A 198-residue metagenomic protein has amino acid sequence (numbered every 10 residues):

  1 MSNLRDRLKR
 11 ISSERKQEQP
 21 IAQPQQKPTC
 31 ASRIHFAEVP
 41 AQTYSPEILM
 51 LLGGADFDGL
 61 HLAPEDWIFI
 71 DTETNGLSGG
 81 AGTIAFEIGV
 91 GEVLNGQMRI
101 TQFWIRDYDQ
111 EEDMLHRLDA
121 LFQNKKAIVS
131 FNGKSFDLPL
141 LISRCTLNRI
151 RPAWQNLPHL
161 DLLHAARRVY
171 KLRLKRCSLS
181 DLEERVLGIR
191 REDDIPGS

Functional and structural regions predicted by a protein language model:
M1-P64: N-terminal accessory regions of nucleic-acid-interacting proteins
N3-R7, E47, R117, S178-L182 (+1 more regions): Exposed alpha-helical structural elements
P40-I70, C145-H164: Short, charged N-terminal helix-start/capping segments
A55-N124: Conserved RNase H-like, two-metal-ion catalytic cores of nucleic-acid enzymes
N75, I88, V129, L187 (+1 more regions): Short glycine-rich loop/turn motifs that provide flexible caps or phosphate-binding loops at active sites
N75-G79, K134, C177-S180, S198: Flexible, active-site-adjacent loop/turn segments at secondary-structure boundaries
N95-R191: Conserved DEDDh/DEDDy metal-dependent 3′-5′ exonuclease domain
E192-S198: A short, charged helix-loop
